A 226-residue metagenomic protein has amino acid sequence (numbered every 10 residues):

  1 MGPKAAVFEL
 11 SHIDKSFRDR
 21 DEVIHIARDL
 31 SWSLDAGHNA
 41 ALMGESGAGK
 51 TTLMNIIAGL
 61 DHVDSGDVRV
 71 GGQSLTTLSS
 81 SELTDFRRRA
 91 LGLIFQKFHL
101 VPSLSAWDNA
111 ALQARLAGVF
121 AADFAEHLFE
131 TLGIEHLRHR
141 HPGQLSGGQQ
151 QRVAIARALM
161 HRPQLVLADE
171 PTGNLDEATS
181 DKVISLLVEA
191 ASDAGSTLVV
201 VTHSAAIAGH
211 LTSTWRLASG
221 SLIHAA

Functional and structural regions predicted by a protein language model:
M1-S16, I223-A226: ABC-family P-loop ATPase nucleotide-binding domain
V7-F8, D14-L217: ABC family nucleotide-binding domain
T214-A226: H-loop (His-switch) and adjacent beta-strand-loop-beta switch element of ABC-type ATPase nucleotide-binding domains
